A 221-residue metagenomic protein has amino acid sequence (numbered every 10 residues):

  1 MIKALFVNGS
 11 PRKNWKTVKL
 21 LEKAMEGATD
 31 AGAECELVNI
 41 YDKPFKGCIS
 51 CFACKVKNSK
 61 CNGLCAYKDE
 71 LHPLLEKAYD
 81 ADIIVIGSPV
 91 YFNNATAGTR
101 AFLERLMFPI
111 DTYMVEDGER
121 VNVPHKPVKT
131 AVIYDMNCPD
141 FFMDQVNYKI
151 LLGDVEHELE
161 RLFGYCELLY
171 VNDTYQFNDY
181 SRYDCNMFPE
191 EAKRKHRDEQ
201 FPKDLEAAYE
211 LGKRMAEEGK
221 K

Functional and structural regions predicted by a protein language model:
M1-V115, C185-K221: N-terminal beta1-alpha1-beta2 submodule of the flavodoxin-like/Rossmannoid cofactor-binding fold
G9, I40, I133-D135, V171: Cofactor-binding loop segments of dinucleotide-utilizing enzymes, especially the Rossmann-like FAD- and NAD(P)+-binding
C48-C51, M143-Q145, N178-Y183: Short aromatic-enriched loop/helix-cap "lid" or pocket-rim segments at secondary-structure transitions that line
L75, V128, V132, F177-S181 (+1 more regions): N-proximal short alpha-helices
Y91-N93, C138-P139, Y175: Short, catalytically relevant binding-site loops at active-site mouths
G98, D111-L168: Short, glycine-/small-residue-rich phosphate/pyrophosphate-handling segment
C166-N178: Beta-strand-loop-alpha "switch" segments that mediate conformational coupling across diverse proteins
V171, Y180-S181, Q200-K203: C-terminal beta-strand edge segments of enzyme domains
